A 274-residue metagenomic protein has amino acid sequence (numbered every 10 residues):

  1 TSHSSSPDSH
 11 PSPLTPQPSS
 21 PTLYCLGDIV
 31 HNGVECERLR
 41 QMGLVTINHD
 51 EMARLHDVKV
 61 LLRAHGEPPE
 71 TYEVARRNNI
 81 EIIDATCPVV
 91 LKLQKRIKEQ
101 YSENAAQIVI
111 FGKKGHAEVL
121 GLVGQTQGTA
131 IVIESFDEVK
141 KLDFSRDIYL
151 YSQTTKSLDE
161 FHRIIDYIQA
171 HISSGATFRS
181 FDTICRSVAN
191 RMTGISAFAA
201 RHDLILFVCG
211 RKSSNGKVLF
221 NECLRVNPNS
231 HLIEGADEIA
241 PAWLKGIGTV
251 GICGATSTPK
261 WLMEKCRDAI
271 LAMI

Functional and structural regions predicted by a protein language model:
T1-S5, Q17-I274: The feature marks the mature, well-folded catalytic cores of soluble enzymes
H10-P18: Intrinsically disordered, low-complexity proline-rich regions
